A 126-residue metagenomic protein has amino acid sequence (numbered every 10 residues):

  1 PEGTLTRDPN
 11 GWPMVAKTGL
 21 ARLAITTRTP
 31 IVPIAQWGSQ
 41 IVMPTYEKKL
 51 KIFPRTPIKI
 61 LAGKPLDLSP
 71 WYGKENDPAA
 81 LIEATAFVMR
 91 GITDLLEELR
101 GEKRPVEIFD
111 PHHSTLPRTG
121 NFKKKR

Functional and structural regions predicted by a protein language model:
P1-E2: ATP-grasp fold ATP-binding core
L5: Short active-site segment of divalent metal-dependent hydrolases/proteases that encodes the spacing between
P9-P78, V106-T115, T119-K125: A cross-family acyltransferase "interaction/gating" segment
P78-H113: Charged, glycine-interspersed solvent-exposed loop segments at helix/strand-loop junctions that cap or gate access
